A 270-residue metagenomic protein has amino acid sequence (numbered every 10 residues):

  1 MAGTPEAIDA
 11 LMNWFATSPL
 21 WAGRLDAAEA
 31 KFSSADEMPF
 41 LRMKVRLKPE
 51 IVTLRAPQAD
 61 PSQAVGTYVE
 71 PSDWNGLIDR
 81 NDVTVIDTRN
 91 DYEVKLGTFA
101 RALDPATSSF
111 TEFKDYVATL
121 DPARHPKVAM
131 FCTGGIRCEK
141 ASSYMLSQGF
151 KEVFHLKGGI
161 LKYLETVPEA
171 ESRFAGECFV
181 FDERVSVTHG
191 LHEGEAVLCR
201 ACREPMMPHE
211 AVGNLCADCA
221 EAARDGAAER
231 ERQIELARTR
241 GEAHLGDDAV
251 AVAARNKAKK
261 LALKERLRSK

Functional and structural regions predicted by a protein language model:
M1-A64, R89-V128, I136-K270: Rhodanese-like catalytic fold shared by cysteine-dependent sulfurtransferases and DSP/PTP-type phosphatases
A59, A64-R80: Internal catalytic-core helix/loop-beta-alpha segment that presents or stabilizes conserved functional determinants
R80-D82, H125-P126: Short coil/turn connectors at secondary-structure junctions
V85-D87: Structural scaffold elements adjacent to functional motifs in cytosolic proteins
